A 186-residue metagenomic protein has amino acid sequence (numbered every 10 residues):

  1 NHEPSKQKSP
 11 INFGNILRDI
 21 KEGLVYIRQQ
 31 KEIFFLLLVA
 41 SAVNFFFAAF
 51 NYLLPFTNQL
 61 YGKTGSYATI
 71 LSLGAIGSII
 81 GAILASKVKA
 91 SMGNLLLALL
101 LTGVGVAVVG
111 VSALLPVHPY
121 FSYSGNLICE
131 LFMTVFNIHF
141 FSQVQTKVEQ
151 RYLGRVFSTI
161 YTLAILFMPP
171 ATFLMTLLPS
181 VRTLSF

Functional and structural regions predicted by a protein language model:
N1-K8, Q29, A40, N51 (+2 more regions): Short intrinsically disordered, low-complexity coil segments enriched in acidic
H2-L38: Juxtamembrane intracellular "pre-TM" segments in multi-pass secondary transporters
S9-P10, N44, E130, S142: Residues at structural and domain junctions
P10-L17, N51, L73, L153: Short, structured helix-loop boundary elements
K21, L54-F186: C-terminal transmembrane bundle of multi-pass solute transporters/carriers
V25-G74: Helix-loop boundary and gating motifs at the non-cytosolic
